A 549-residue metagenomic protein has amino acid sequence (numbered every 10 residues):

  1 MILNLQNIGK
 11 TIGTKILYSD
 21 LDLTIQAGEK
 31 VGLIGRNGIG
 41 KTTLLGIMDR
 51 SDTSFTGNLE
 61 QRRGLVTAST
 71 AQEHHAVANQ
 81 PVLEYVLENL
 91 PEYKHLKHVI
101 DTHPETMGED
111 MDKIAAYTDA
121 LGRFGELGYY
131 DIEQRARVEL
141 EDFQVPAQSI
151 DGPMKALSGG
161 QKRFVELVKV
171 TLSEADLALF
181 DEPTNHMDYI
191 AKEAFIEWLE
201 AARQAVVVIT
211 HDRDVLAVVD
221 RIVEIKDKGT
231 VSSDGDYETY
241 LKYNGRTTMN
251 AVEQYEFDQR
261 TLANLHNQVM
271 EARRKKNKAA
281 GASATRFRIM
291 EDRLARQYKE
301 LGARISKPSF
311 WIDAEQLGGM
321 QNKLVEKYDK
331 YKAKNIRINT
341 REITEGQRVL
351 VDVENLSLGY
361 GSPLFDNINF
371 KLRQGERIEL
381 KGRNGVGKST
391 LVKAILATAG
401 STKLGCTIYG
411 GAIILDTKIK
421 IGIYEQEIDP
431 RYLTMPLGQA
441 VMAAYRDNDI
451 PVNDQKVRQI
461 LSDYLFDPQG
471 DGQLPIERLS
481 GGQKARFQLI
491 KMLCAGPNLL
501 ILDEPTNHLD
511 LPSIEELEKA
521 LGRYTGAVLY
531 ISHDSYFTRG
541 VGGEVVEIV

Functional and structural regions predicted by a protein language model:
M1-Y255, K334-V549: ABC ATP-binding cassette signature C-motif
I100-G108, V269-A279: Secondary-structure edge/capping motif, primarily at the C-terminal ends of alpha-helices and the immediately following
D119-L121, E291, I312-K323, D463: Amphipathic alpha-helical surface "interface" segments used for docking/oligomerization or membrane association within
R123-R137, L294-S309: Amphipathic alpha-helical coiled-coil segments
N244-A272, K276, S283, F287-Q297 (+2 more regions): Intracellular alpha-helical coupling/juxtamembrane segments of multi-pass membrane proteins
A280-G281, K403: Short helix-coil transition/hinge motifs at the ends and kinks of transmembrane helices, capturing the brief
S306-N335: Charged, glycine/proline-rich intrinsically disordered loops and linkers
